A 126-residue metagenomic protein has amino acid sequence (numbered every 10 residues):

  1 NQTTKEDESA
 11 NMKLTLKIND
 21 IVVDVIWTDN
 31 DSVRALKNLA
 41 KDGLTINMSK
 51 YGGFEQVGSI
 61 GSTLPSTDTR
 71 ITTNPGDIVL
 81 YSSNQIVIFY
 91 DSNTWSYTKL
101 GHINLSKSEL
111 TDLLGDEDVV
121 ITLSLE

Functional and structural regions predicted by a protein language model:
N1-K13: N-terminal, intrinsically disordered, polar/charged segments of Gram-positive cell-envelope systems that serve as
N11-G53: N-terminal secretory signal peptides
K41-E126: Glycine-rich active-site loops that engage anionic ligands at enzyme catalytic sites
